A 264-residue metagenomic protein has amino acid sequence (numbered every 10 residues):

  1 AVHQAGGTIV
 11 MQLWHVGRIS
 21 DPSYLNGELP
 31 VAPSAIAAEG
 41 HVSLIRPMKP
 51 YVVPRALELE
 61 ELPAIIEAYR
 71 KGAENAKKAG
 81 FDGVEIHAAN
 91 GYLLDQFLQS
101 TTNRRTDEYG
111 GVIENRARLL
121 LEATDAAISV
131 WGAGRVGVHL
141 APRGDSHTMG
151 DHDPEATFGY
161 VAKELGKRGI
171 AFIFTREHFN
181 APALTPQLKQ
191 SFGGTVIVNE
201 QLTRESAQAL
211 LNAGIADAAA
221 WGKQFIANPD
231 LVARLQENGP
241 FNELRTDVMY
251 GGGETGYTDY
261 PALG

Functional and structural regions predicted by a protein language model:
A1-G264: Flavin-dependent oxidoreductase catalytic cores
